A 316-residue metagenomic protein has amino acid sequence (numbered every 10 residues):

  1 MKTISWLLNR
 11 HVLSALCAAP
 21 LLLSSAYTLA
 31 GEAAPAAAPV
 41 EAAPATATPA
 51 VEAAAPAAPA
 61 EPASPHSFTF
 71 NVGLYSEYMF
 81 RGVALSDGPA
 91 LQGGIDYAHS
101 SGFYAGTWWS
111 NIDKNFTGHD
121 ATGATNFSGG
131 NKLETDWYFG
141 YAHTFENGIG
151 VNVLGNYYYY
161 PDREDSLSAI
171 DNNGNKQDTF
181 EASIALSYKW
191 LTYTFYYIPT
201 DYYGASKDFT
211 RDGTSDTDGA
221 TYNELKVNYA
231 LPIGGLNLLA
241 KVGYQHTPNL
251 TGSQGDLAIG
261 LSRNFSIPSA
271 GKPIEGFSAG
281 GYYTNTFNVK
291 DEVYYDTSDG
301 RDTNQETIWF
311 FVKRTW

Functional and structural regions predicted by a protein language model:
M1-S67, S269: Cleavable N-terminal export/targeting peptides
L29-P35, E52, P56-K114, K313: Short glycine/proline- and aromatic-enriched beta-strand/turn motifs that initiate or cap beta-hairpins
A57-S67, G102-A105, T144-G150, A230-L238 (+1 more regions): Short loop/turn motifs that connect adjacent beta-strands in outer-membrane beta-barrel proteins
H66, D87-L91, N131-T135, K176-A182 (+4 more regions): Residues that define the transmembrane beta-barrel architecture of outer-membrane proteins
F70-V72, I95, A105-T107, F139 (+6 more regions): Membrane-embedded beta-strand positions of outer-membrane beta-barrel proteins
Y104-K176: Surface-exposed loop and membrane-interface regions of Gram-negative outer-membrane beta-barrel proteins
N173, Q177-N249, T315: Detector for outer-membrane/organellar transmembrane beta-barrel domains, recognizing the amphipathic beta-strand
R263-F265, Y283, D302-W316: Outer-membrane beta-barrel "beta-signal"
